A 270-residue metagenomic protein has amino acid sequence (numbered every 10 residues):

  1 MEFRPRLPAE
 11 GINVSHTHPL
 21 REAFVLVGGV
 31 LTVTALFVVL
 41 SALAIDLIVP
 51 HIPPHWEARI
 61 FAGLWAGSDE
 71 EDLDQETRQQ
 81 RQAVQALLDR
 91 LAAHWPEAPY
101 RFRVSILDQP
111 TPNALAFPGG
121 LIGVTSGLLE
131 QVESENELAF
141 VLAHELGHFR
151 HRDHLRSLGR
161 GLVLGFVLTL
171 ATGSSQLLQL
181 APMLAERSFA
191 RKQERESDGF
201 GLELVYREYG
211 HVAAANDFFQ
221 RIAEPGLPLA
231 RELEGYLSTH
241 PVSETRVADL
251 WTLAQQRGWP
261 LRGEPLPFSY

Functional and structural regions predicted by a protein language model:
E2-Y270: A Zn2+-metalloprotease active-site environment signal
